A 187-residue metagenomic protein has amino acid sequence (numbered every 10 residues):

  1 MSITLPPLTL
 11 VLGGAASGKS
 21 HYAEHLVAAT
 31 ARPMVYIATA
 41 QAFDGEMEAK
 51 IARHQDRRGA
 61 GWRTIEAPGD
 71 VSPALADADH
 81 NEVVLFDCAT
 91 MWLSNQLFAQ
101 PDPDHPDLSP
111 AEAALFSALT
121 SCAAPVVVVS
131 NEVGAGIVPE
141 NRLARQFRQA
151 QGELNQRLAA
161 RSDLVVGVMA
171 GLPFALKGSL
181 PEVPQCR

Functional and structural regions predicted by a protein language model:
T4-L5, A52-Q55, F86-A99, G134: Short, basic/glycine-rich phosphate-binding loops at helix/coil junctions that contact nucleotide phosphates
L5, T9-D77: Conserved P-loop
A23, H54, L85, N131 (+1 more regions): Residue-level signal for inorganic ion chemistry
T30, A60-G61, N81, C122 (+1 more regions): Structured helix-beta-strand junction loops
M34, V84, L164-V166: Short, well-ordered beta-strand core segments
A60-L108: Helix-adjacent hinge/juxtasegments
G69, L93-R187: Replace "adjacent to P-loop NTPase cores in ATP/GTP-dependent enzymes" with "adjacent to NTP-binding cores
